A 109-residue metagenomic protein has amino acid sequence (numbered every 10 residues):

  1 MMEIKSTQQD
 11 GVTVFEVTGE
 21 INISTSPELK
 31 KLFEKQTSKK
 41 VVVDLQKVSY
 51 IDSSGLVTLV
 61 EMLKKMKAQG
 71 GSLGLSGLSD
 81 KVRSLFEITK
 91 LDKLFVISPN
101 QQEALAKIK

Functional and structural regions predicted by a protein language model:
M1-E3, G11, G70, L94: A generic structural signal for alpha->beta connector loops
M2-I4, A106-K109: Short hydrophobic/aromatic patches at helix-to-coil boundaries
E3-K31, Y50: STAS-typified acidic loop motif
I23-F95: Amphipathic alpha-helical interaction surfaces in cytosolic regulatory modules
S26, Q101-Q102: Residues at or immediately preceding the N-termini of alpha-helices
K31, E103-A106: Charged/polar, solvent-exposed surface patches and flexible loops
D80, Q102-E103: Acidic phosphotransfer microenvironment of two-component signaling modules
V96-N100: Short acidic-hydrophobic, aromatic-tinged amphipathic segments that line or gate anion-handling sites
